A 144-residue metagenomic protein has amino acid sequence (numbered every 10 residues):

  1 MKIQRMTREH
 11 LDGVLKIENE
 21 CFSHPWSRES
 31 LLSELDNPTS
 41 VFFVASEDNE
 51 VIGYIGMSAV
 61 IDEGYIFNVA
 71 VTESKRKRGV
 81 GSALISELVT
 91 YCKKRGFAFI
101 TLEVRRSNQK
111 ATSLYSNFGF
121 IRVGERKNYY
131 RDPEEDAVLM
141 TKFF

Functional and structural regions predicted by a protein language model:
K2-S74, I85-E87, Y91, R95 (+1 more regions): Acetyl-CoA-dependent GNAT
I66, I100-V104: Conserved hydrophobic beta-strand within the GNAT/NAT acetyltransferase core sheet that lines the active-site cleft
T72-R78, R106-N108: Active-site acidic-Proline motif in GNAT/NAT acetyltransferases
K77-Y91, S113-N117: Conserved acetyl-CoA-binding loop-helix of GNAT-fold acetyltransferases
I85, N108-A111, N128-P133: Short glycine/proline-centered loop/turn elements that form peptide/ligand docking sites
E103, I121-D136: Conserved catalytic-core motifs of GNAT/GCN5-like acyltransferases
Y115, F120, M140: Conserved active-site tyrosine of GNAT-family acetyltransferases
D136-F144: Terminal substrate-recognition subdomain of acyl/acetyltransferases
